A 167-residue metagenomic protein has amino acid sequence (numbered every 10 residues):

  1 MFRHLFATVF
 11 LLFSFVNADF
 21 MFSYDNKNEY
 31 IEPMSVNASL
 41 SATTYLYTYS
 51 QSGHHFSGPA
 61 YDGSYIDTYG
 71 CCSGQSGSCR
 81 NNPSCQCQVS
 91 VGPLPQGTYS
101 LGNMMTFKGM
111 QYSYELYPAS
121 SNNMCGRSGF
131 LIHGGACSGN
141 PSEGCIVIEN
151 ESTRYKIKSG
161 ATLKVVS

Functional and structural regions predicted by a protein language model:
M1-H4: Positively charged n-region of N-terminal signal peptides that target proteins for export
V9-N17: Hydrophobic h-region of N-terminal signal peptides that target proteins for export in Gram-negative bacteria
N17, T48-H55, G109-Q111, I157-S159: A short, compositionally biased
N17-Y24: Sec-dependent signal peptide cleavage junction
Y24-T98, M104-M105, G135, N140-P141: Secreted/periplasmic proteins
Q88, G92-T98, G102-S167: Exported/periplasmic cell-wall-interacting domains
